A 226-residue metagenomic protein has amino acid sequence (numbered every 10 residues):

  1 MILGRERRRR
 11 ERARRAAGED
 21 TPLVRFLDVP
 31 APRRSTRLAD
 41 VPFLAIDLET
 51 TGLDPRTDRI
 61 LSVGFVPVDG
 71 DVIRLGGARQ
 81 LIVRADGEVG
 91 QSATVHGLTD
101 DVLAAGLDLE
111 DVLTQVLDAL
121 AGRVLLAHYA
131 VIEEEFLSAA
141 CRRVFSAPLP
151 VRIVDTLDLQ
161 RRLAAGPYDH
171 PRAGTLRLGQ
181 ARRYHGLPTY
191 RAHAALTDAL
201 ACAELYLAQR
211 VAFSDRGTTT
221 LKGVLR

Functional and structural regions predicted by a protein language model:
M1-R34, Y184, A203-R226: Acidic two-metal-ion nuclease catalytic site recognized across multiple nuclease folds, prominently DnaQ/RNase D-T
E11-S138, R142-R143, P148-P150, R172-H193: Conserved non-catalytic scaffold segment of RNase H-like nuclease domains
P55-T57, C141, L163-G166, Y206: Short, function-defining helix-loop hinge/capping sites that tune catalysis or transport
D111, L159, A199-L200: Short secondary-structure boundary/hinge segments and terminal tails
V154-R172: Short alpha-helix plus adjacent loop in nuclease-associated cores
L159-R162, A181, L205: Generic recognition of well-ordered alpha-helical segments
A194-L205: Acidic, divalent-metal-coordinating active-site segment for phosphoryl/phosphodiester hydrolysis, typified by short
